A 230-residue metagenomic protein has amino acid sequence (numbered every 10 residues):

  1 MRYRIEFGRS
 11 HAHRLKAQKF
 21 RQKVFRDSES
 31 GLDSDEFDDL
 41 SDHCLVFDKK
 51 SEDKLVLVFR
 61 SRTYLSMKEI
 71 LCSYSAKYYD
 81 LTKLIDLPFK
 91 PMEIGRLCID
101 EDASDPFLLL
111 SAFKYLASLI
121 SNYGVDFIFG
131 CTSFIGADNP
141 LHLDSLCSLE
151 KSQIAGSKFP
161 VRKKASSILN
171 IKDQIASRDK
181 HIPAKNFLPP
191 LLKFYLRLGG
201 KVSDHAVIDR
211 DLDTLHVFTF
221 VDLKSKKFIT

Functional and structural regions predicted by a protein language model:
M1-V56: Short amphipathic alpha-helix that is part of the acyltransferase structural core
H43-L45, V58, P91, F218-F220: Conserved hydrophobic/aromatic beta-strand scaffold that supports enzyme active sites
V46, S61-T63, I99: GNAT/GCN5-related N-acetyltransferase fold signature
S51-D53, Y64-M67: Short, charged/polar surface micro-motifs in flexible loops or helix N-caps
V56-L57, D204: A structural microfeature
M67-G200, A206-V207, D213-T214: Acyl-donor binding region in acyl/amide transferases
D213-K226: C-terminal "cap" of GNAT-fold acetyltransferases
I229-T230: Non-heme Fe(II)/2-oxoglutarate
